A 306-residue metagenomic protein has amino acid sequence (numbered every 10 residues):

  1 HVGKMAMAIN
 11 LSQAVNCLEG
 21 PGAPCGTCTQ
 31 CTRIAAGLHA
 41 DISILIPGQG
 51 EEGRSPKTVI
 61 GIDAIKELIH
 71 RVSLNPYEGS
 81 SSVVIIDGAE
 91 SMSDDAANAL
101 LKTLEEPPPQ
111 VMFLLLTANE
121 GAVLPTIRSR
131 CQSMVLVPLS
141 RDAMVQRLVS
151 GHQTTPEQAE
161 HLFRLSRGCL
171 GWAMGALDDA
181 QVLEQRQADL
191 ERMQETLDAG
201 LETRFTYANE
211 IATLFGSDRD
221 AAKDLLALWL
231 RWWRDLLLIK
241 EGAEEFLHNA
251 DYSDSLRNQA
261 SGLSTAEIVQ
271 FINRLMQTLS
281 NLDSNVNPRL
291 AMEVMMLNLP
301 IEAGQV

Functional and structural regions predicted by a protein language model:
H1-D95, A260: Clamp-loader machinery-focused feature within the broader ASCE/P-loop NTPase space
H1-Q13, G22, R33, P109-V111 (+2 more regions): Charged, glycine-rich active-site and insertion segments that engage polyanionic ligands
S43, V84, L114, Q132-M134: Hydrophobic/aromatic beta-strand patches that form the interior of the parallel beta-sheet core in alpha/beta enzyme
G88-M92, L104, E120: Conserved Walker B
D94-N98, R219: Conserved strand-to-helix beginnings and helix N-cap segments that scaffold or border functional pockets
N98-L115: Conserved catalytic/switch belt of AAA+ P-loop NTPases
